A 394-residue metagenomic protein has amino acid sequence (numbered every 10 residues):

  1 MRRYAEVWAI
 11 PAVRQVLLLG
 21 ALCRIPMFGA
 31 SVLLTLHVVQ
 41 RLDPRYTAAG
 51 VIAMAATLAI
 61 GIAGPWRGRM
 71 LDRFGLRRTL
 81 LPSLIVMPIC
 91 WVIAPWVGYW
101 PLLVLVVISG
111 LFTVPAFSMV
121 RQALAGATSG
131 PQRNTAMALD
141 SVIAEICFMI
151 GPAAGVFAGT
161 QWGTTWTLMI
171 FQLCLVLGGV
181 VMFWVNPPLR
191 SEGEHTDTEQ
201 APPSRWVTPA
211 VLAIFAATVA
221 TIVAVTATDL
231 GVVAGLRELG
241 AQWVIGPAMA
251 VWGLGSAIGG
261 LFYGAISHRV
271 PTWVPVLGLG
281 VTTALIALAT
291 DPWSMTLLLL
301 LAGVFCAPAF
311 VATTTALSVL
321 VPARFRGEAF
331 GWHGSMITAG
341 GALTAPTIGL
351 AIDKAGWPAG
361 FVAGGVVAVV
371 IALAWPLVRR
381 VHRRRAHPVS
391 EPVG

Functional and structural regions predicted by a protein language model:
R2-L58, R205-A248: Helix-loop boundary and gating motifs at the non-cytosolic
G61-P95: Conserved MFS/SLC helix-loop-helix module at the cytosolic interface between two early adjacent transmembrane helices
I62-G75, G159, I258-P271, I352: Helix-to-loop junctions at the C-terminal end of transmembrane segments in multipass secondary transporters
I85-G98, L279-T290: C-terminal ends and interior cores of transmembrane alpha-helices in multi-pass membrane transporters/permeases
V107-I146: Cytoplasmic helix-loop-helix junction between adjacent transmembrane helices in 12-TM secondary transporters
P115-T128, V232, P308-V321: Intracellular juxtamembrane helix-capping segments at the cytosolic ends of symmetry-related transmembrane helices
T272-T313: C-terminal transmembrane helical hairpin of 12-TM major facilitator-type secondary transporters
F325-W357: A late C-terminal transmembrane helix in Major Facilitator Superfamily
